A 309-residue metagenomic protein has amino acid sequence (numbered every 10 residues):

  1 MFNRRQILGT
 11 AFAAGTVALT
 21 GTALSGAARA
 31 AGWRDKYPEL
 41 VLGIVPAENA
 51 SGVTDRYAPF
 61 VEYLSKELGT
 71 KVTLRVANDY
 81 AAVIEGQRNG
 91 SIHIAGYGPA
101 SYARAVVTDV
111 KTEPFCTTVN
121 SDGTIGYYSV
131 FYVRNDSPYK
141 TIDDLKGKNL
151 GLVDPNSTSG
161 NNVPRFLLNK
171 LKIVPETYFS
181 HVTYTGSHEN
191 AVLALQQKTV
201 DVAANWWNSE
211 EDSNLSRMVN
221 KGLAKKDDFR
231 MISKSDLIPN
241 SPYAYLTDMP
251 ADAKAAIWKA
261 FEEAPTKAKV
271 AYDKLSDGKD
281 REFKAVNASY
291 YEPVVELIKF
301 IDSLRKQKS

Functional and structural regions predicted by a protein language model:
M1, A23-E39: C-terminal segment of N-terminal export signals and the immediately downstream linker at the start of the mature
M1-G15: N-terminal secretory signal peptides and thylakoid transit peptides that target proteins across membranes
W33-A103: Extracytoplasmic small-molecule ligand-binding "clamshell" domains of the periplasmic binding protein/Venus flytrap
W33-P59, I238, Y245-S309: An extracytoplasmic/periplasmic, membrane-proximal ligand-sensing/linker region
L40-A47, D144-G160: Short loop->beta-strand "edge-of-pocket" segments that line small-molecule binding or catalytic clefts across diverse
A81-A95, T108-D109, Y127, D143 (+1 more regions): Short helices/loops that flank or line small-molecule/ion binding pockets
C116-T141, A244-Y245: Hydrophobic/proline-rich hinge and linker segments of small-molecule sensing/allosteric domains, predominantly
S137, N149-P250: Pocket-lining segment of extracytoplasmic ligand-binding domains
